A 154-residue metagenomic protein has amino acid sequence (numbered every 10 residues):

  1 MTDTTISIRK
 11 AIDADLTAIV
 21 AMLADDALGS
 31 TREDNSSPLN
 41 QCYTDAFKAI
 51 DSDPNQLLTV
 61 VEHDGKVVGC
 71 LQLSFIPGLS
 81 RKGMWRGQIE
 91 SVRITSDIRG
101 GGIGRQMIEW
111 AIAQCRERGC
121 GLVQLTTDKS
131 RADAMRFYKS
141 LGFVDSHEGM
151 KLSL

Functional and structural regions predicted by a protein language model:
S7-A21: A short beta-loop-alpha structural element at the N-terminal edge of CoA-dependent acyl/N-acetyltransferase catalytic
A24-A46: Conserved GNAT-fold acetyl-CoA-binding loop/helix
K48-V60, Q88: A short helix-loop-beta-strand connector motif used in the catalytic cores of GNAT acetyltransferases and, in some
V60, K66-F75, R93: Conserved beta-strand in the GNAT
G78-I89, R99, D145-S146: A conserved beta-turn-beta hairpin within the catalytic core of GNAT-like acetyltransferases that forms part
E90-I94, G100-A113, S140: Conserved acetyl-CoA-binding loop-helix of GNAT-fold acetyltransferases
R105, E117, K129-H147: Conserved active-site alpha-helix within GNAT-family acetyltransferase domains
I108, C115-T126: Conserved GNAT acetyl-CoA-binding A-motif
